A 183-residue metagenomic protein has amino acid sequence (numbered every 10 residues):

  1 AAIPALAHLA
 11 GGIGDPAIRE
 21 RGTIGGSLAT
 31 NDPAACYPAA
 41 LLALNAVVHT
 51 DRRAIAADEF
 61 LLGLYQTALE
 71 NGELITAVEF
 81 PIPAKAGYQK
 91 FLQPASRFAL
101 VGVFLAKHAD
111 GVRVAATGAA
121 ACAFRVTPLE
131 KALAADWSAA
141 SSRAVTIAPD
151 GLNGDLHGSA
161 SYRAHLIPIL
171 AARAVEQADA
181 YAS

Functional and structural regions predicted by a protein language model:
A1-S183: C-terminal structural segment of proteins
